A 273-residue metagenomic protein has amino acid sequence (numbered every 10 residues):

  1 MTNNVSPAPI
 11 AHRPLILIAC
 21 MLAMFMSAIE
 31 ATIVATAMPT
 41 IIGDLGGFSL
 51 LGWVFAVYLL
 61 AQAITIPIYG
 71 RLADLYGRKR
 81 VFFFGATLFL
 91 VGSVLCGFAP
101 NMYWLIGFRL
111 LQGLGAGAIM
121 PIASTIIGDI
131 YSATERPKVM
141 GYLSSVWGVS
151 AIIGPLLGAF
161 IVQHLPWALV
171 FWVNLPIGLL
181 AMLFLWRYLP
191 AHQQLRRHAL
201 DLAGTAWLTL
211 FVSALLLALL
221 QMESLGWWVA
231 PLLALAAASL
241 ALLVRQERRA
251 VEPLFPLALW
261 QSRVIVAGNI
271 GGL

Functional and structural regions predicted by a protein language model:
T2-R187: Transmembrane-helix bundle of Major Facilitator Superfamily
F84, G107, A267-L273: Helix-loop-helix "hairpin" substructures at the membrane interface of multi-pass membrane proteins
Q163-G271: Hydrophobic transmembrane-helix bundles of small-molecule transporters
